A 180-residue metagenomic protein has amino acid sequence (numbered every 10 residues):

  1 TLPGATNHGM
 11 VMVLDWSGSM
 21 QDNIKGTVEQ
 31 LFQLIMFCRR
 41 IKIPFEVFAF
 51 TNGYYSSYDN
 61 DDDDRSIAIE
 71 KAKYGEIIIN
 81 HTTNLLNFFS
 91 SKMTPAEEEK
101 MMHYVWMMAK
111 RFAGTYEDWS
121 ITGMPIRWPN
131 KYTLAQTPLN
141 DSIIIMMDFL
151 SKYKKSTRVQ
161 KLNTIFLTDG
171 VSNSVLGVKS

Functional and structural regions predicted by a protein language model:
T1-S180: Acidic, glycine-rich A-domain
